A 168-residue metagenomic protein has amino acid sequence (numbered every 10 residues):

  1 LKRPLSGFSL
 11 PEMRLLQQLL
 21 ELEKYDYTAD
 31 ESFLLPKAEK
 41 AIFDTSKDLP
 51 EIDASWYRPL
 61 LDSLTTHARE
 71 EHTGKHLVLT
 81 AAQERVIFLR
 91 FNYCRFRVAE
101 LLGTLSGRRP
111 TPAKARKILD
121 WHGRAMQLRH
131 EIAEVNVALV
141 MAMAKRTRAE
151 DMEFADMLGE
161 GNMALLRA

Functional and structural regions predicted by a protein language model:
K2-H72: Acidic low-complexity intrinsically disordered regions
R58-A168: Alpha-helical promoter-recognition and RNA polymerase-docking modules of transcription initiation factors, dominated by
